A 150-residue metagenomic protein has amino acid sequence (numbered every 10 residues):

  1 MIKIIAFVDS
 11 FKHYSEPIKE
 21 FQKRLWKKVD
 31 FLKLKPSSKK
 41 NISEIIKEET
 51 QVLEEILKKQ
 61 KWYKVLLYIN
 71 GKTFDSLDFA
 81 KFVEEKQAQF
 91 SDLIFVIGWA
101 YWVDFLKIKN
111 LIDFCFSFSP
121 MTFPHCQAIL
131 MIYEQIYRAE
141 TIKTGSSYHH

Functional and structural regions predicted by a protein language model:
M1-L25: N-terminal beta1-alpha1 ligand-phosphate binding loop
I5, D30-L32, F116: General small-molecule cofactor/ligand-binding pocket signal
A6, L66-Y68, V96, F118: Conserved beta-strand segments of the P-loop GTPase G domain that flank and frequently precede/overlap
Y14-E16, D75-L77, D104-K107: Short glycine-/acidic-enriched loop or helix-start segments at secondary-structure transitions that form or flank
P17, F21, K81-A88, L111: Catalytic-core regions built around general acid/base machinery
W26-D30, K35-I94, W102: S-adenosyl-L-methionine/SAH cofactor-binding core of RNA-modifying enzymes
K86-T122: A mid-sequence interfacial segment
K107-H150: Structured adenosyl-cofactor binding patch, chiefly the S-adenosyl-L-methionine
